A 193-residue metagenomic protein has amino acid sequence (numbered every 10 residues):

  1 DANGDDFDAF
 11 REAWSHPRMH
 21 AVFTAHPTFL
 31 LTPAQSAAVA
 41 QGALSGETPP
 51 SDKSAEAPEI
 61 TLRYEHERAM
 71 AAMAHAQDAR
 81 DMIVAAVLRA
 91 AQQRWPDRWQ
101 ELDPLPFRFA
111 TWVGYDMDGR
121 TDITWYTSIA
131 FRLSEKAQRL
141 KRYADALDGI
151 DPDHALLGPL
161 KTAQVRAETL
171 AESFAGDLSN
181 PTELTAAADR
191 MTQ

Functional and structural regions predicted by a protein language model:
D1-Q193: Often metal-dependent polyanion-binding catalytic scaffolds in large enzymes
